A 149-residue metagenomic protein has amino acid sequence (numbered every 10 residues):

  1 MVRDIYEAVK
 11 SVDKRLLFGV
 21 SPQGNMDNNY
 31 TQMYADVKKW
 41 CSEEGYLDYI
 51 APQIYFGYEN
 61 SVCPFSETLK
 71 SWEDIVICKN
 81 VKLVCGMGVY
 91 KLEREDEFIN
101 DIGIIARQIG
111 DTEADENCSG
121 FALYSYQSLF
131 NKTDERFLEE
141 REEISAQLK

Functional and structural regions predicted by a protein language model:
M1-A8, A35, K39, E67-D74 (+2 more regions): Alpha-helical scaffolding segments of alpha/beta enzyme cores, especially the outer helices of TIM-barrel or partial
M1-M33, V81-L92: Aromatic-lined carbohydrate-recognition surfaces of secreted/lumenal glycan-active proteins
V12-A51, F56-V62, T68: Substrate-binding cleft/loops of secretory-pathway carbohydrate-active enzymes
E44-V62, S71-K149: Substrate-binding cleft of secreted/luminal carbohydrate-active enzymes
